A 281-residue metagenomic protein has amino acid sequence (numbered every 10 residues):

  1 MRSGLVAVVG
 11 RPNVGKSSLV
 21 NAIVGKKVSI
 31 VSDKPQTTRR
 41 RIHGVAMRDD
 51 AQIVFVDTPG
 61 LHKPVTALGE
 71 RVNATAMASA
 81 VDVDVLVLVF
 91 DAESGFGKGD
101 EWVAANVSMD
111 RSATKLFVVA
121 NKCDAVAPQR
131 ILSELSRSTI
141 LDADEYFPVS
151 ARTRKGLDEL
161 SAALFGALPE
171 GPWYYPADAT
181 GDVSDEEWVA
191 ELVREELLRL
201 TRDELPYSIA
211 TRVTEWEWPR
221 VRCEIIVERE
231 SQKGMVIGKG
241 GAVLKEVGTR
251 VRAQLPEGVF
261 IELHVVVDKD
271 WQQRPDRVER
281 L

Functional and structural regions predicted by a protein language model:
M1-V85, F90, I226-V227, L263-V267: Conserved G1/Walker A P-loop phosphate-binding module
A7, N21, R40, G44 (+10 more regions): Solvent-exposed alpha-helical segments within well-ordered globular domains of core cellular machineries
G15, G156, V243: Conserved glycine(s) of the Walker
K26, V45, D49, S79-L86 (+6 more regions): Conserved, well-folded catalytic cores of nucleic-acid-processing and energy-transducing macromolecular machines
H62-T66, F96-K98, V126-R130, K155-E159 (+2 more regions): Switch/connector loops and helix/strand junctions flanking conserved nucleotide-binding motifs in nucleotide-processing
A80-W102, R111-A113, F117-I131, R152-R154 (+1 more regions): Conserved Switch II/interswitch segment of TRAFAC-class P-loop GTPases
T114-F117, C123-G181: Canonical P-loop GTPase G-domain recognition
D185-L281: P-loop NTP-binding site
